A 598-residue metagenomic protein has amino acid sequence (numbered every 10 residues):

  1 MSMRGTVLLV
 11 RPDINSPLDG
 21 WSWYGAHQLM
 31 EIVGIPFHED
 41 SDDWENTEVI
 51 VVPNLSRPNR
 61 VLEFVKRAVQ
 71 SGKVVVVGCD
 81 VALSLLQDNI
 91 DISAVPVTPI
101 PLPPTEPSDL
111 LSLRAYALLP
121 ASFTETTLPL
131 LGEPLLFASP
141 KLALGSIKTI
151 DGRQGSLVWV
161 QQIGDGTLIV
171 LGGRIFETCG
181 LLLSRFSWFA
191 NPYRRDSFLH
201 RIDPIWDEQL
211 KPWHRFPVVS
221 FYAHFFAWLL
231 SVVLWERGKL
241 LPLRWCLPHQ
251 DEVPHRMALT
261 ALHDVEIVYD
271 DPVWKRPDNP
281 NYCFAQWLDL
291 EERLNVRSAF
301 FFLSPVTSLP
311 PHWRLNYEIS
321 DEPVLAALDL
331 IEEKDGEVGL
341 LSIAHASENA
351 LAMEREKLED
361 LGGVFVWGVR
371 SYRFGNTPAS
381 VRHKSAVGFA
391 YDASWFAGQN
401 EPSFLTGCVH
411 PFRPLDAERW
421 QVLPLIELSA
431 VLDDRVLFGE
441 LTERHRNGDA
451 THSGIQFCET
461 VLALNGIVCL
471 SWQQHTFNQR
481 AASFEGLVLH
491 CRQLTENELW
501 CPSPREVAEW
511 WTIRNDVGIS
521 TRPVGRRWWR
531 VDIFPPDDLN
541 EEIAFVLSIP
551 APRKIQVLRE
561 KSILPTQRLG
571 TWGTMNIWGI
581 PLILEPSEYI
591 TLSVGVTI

Functional and structural regions predicted by a protein language model:
G5, I32, S122, L131-G238 (+1 more regions): A glycine-centered loop/beta-turn motif at secondary-structure junctions
L8-Q87: Helical hinge/lid and interdomain linker segments adjacent to catalytic or ligand-binding clefts that mediate domain
E39-S41, L229-V253, R293, A450-D538 (+1 more regions): C-terminal domain-boundary segment and adjacent tail
S56-T127: A glycine-rich, often tryptophan-bearing local segment used as a flexible ligand/cofactor-contacting loop or short
V95-S146, D151-I163, D203, R244-H249 (+5 more regions): Active-site-adjacent pocket scaffolds in enzyme catalytic domains
D203-W206, L210-D329: Active-site beta->alpha N-cap acidic-glycine motif
H249-V253, W287-V296, L315-G339, R355-G362 (+3 more regions): Acidic (Asp/Glu)-rich catalytic clusters
F534-I555: Surface-exposed beta-strand/loop patches in extracellular or lumenal glycoproteins
